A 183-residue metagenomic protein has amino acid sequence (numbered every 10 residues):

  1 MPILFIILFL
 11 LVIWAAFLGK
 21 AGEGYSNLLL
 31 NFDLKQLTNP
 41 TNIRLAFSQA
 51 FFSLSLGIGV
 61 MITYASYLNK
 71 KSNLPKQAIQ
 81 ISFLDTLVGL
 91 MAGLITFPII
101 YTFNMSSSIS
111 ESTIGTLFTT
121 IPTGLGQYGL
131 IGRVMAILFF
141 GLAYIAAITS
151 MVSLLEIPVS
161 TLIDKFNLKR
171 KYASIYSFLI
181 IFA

Functional and structural regions predicted by a protein language model:
P2-I148, V152, F166, Y172-A173 (+1 more regions): Membrane-embedded translocation segments of transport machinery
